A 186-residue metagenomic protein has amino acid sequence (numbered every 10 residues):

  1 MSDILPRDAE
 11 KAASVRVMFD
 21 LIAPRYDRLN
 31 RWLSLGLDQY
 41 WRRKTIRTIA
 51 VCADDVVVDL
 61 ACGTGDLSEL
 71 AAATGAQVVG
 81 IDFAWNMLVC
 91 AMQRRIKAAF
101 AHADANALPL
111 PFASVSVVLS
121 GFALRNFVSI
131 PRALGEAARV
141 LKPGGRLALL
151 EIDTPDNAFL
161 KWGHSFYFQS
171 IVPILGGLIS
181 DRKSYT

Functional and structural regions predicted by a protein language model:
M1-R25: N-terminal, positively charged/glycine-rich alpha-helical extensions of SAM-dependent methyltransferases
A13, T154-T186: C-terminal alpha-helical "lid/dimerization" subdomain adjacent to the S-adenosyl-L-methionine
L35-D55: Conserved alpha-helix/loop element of class I SAM-dependent methyltransferases that forms part of the SAM/SAH-binding
V56-A107: Class I SAM-dependent methyltransferase SAM/SAH-binding core
N106-V117: A short acidic, Gly/Pro-enriched loop at the edge of an enzyme's catalytic core that lines a small-molecule cofactor
S116-I130: A short SAM/SAH-binding and catalytic strip from SAM-dependent methyltransferases
P131-R146: A short glycine-rich, Lys/Arg-flanked "PGG" loop and its adjoining helix->strand segment in the class I
